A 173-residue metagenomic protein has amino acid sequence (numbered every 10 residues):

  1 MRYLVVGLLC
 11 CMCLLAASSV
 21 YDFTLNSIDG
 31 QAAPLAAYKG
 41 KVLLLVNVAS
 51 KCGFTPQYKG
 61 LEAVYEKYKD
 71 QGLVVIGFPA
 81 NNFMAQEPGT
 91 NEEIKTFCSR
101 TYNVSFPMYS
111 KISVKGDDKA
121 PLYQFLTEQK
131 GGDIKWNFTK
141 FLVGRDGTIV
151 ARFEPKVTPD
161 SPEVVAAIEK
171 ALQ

Functional and structural regions predicted by a protein language model:
Y3-L14: Sec-dependent N-terminal signal peptides
A16-A36: N-terminal "domain-start" segment that seeds a small globular fold
S27, N47-K51: Amphipathic alpha-helical repeat scaffolds
K39-L43, K69-V74, Y102-P107, N137 (+1 more regions): Loop/turn elements at helix/coil->beta-strand transitions in domains of secreted/extracellular proteins
F54-K119: Structural microenvironment flanking redox-active thiols in thiol-disulfide oxidoreductases
P121-Q124, E128-Q173: Thiol-/selenol-based redox modules, centered on thioredoxin-like and closely related oxidoreductase domains
